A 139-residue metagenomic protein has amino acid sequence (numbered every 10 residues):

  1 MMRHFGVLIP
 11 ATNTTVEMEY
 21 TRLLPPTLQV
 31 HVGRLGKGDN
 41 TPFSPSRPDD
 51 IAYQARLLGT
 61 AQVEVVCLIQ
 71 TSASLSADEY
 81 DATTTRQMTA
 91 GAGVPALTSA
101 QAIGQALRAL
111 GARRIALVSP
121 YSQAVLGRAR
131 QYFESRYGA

Functional and structural regions predicted by a protein language model:
M1-Y53, A124-A139: N-terminal glycine-rich anion-binding loop in soluble enzyme alpha/beta folds
M2, V63, A112-R114: A general structural motif
I9-T14, Q70-D78, P120-V125: Gly/Ser/Thr-rich loops at beta-strand to alpha-helix junctions that form or flank small-molecule/cofactor-binding
L23-T27, L58-A61, G91, L110 (+1 more regions): Change "in soluble alpha/beta enzymes" to "in soluble alpha/beta proteins
T41-S44, P48, S74-D78, G93 (+1 more regions): Short gly/ser-rich anion-binding loops that grip negatively charged ligand groups
A55-Q105: Glycine/small-residue-rich loop that forms an oxyanion/phosphate-binding "nest" at active or ligand-binding sites
T84, T89-A139: Conserved beta-alpha
